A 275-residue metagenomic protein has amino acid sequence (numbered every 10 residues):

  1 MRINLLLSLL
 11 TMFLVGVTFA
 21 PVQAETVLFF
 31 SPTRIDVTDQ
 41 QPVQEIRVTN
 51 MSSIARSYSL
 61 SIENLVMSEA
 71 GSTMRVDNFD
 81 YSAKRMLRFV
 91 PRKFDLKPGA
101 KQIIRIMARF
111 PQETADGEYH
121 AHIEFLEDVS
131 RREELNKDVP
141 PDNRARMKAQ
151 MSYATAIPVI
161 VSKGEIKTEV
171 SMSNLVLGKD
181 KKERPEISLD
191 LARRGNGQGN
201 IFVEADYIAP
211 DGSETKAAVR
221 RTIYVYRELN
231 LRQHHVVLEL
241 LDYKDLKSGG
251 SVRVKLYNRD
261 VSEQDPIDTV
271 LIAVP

Functional and structural regions predicted by a protein language model:
S8-V17: Bacterial N-terminal signal peptides
A24-I54, K93, V170-E186, D190: Beta-sheet-dominated interaction scaffolds and their linkers
T26-V27, S53-I106: Surface-exposed binding patches on compact interaction domains or structured appendages
E45-R47, R92-D95, A100-Q112, E118-H122: Ligand-binding face of N-terminal immunoglobulin V-set domains in extracellular IgSF glycoproteins
S52-I54, V66, V76, Q112 (+2 more regions): Short, acidic/polar linear motifs in exposed loop/turn regions
I54-I62, G71-M74, G117-E118, V170-S171 (+1 more regions): Short, hydrophobic/aromatic beta-strand segments
F94-K101, I223-Q233, S262-Q264: Short proline/glycine- and polar residue-rich coil/turn motifs
R109-V161, K244-V274: Terminal connector regions
